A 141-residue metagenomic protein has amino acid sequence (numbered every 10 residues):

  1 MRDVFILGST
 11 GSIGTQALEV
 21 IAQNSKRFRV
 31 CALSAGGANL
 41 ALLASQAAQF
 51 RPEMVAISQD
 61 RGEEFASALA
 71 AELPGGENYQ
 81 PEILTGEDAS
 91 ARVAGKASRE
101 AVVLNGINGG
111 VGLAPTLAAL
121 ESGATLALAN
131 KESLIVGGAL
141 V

Functional and structural regions predicted by a protein language model:
M1-M54: N-terminal Rossmann-like dinucleotide-binding module
G14, L40-L43, S90, G112-L113 (+1 more regions): Short, well-ordered alpha-helical microsegments
L18-Q23, A71, G95, L117 (+2 more regions): Short, well-ordered alpha-helices that flank and scaffold nucleotide-derived cofactor binding pockets
C31-E82, D88: Glycine-rich nucleotide/cofactor/substrate-binding loop typically near the N-terminus or early in the first domain
S58-Q59, A129-K131: Short beta->alpha connector loops at strand-helix junctions that form conserved, small/polar/Pro-enriched
A66, G110-S122, K131-V141: Rossmann-fold NAD(P)-binding glycine/threonine-rich loop
T85-A119: Beta-loop-alpha module in the N-terminal Rossmann-like domain of NAD(P)-dependent dehydrogenases, especially those
